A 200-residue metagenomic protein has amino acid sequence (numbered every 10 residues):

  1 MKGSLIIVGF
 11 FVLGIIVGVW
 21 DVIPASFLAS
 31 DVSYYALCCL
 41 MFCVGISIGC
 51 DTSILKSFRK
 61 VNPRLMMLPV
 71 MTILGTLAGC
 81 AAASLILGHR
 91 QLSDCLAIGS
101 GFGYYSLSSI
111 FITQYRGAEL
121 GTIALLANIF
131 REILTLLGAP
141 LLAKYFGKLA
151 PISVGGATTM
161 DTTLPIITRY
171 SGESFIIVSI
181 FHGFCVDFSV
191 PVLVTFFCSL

Functional and structural regions predicted by a protein language model:
M1, V22, I48-L55, K60-R64 (+4 more regions): Juxtamembrane helix-boundary/capping and inter-helix hinge elements in multi-pass membrane proteins
M1-T76, L92-G103: Helical membrane-embedded segments and adjacent short helical loop/helix-boundary regions of multi-pass membrane
L37-C39, H182-V190: Small-residue-rich transmembrane alpha-helices that serve as helix-helix interface/gating elements in multipass
T52-A81, G121-I133, V178-V186: Entry/N-cap segments of selected transmembrane alpha helices and their immediately preceding amphipathic helices
M66-I112, F130-F146: Transmembrane alpha-helices that form the ion-translocation and gating core of multi-pass ion transport proteins
S93-I133, K148-F181: Alpha-helical membrane segments and immediately flanking helix-loop junctions that form or couple to the substrate/ion
S189-L200: Juxtamembrane boundary at the C-terminal end of a transmembrane helix
